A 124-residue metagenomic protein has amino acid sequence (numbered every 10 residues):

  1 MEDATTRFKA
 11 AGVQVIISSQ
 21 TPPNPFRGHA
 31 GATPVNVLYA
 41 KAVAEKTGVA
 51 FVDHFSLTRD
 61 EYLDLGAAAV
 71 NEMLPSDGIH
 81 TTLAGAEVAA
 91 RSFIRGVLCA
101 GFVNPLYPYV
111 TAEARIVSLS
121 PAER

Functional and structural regions predicted by a protein language model:
M1-T5, V37: Generic structural signal for well-ordered alpha-helices, preferentially at hydrophobic/aromatic core positions
T6-I16, E45-A50: Loop/turn elements at helix/coil->beta-strand transitions in domains of secreted/extracellular proteins
S19-Q20: A cross-domain feature marking catalytic cores of carbohydrate-active enzymes and several ubiquitous metabolic/repair
P23-R124: Catalytic His-Asp segment of secreted/periplasmic serine-dependent ester chemistry enzymes
